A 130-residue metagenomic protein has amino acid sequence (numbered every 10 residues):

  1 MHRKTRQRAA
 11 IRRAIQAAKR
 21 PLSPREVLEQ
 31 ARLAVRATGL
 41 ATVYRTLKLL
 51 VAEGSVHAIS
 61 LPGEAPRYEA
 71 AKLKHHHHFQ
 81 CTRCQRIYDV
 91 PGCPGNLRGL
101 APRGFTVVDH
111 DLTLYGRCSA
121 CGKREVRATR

Functional and structural regions predicted by a protein language model:
M1-Q16: Short alpha-helical segments that sit at the start of domains
A17-S23: Short capping segments at the starts of secondary-structure elements
S23-R36: DNA-recognition alpha helix
G39-L40: Short coil turns linking two alpha-helices in DNA-binding domains
V43-E53: Basic amphipathic alpha-helical segments that dock to polyanions
S55-A58, P62-R130: Non-DNA-binding regulatory cores of transcription-related proteins, predominantly C-terminal effector-binding
